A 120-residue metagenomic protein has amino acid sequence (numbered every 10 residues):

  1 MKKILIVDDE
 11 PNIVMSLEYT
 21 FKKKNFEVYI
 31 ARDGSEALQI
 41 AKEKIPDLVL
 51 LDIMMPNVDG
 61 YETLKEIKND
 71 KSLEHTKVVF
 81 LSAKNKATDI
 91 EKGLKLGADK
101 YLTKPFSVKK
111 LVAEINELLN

Functional and structural regions predicted by a protein language model:
P11-Y29: Two-component/phosphorelay signaling modules centered on CheY-like receiver
I30-L48: Acidic, metal-coordinating helix/loop segments flanking the phosphotransfer/catalytic sites of two-component signaling
M55: Receiver (REC) domain active-site loop signature in two-component systems and cognate sites in sensor histidine kinases
F106-N116: C-terminal output helix
